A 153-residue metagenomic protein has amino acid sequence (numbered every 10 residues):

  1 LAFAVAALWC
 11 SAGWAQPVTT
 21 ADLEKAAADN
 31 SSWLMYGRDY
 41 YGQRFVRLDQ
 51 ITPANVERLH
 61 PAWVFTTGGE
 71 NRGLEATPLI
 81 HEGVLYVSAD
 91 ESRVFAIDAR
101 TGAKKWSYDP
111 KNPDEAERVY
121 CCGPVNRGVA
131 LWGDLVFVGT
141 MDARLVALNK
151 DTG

Functional and structural regions predicted by a protein language model:
L1-A4: Sec-dependent signal peptide recognition, specifically the positively charged N-region followed immediately by
C10-A12: N-terminal signal peptide c-region/cleavage motif recognized by signal peptidases
V18-P61: Blade/loop signatures of beta-propeller domains
W33-G37, G73-R93, R118-L145: Repeat-blade elements of multi-bladed beta-propeller folds
V46-Y86, R118-V119: Asp/Glu-centered strand-loop micro-motifs enriched in Gly/Pro and often flanked by an aromatic residue
A54-G68, V94-Y120, R144-G153: Extracytoplasmic/lumenal domain signature
